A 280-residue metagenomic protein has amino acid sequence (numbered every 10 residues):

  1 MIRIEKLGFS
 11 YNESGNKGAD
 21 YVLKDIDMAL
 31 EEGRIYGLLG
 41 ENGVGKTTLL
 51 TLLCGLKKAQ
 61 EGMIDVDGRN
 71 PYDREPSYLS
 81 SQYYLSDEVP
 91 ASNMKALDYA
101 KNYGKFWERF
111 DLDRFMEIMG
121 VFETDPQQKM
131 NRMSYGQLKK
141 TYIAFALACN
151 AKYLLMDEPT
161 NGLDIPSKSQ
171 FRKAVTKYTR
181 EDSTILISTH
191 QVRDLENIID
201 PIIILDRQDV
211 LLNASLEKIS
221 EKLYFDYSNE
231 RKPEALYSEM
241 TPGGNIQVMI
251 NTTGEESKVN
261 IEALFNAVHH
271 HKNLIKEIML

Functional and structural regions predicted by a protein language model:
I2, N16, L23-D25: Conserved structural motif at the start of ABC-family nucleotide-binding domains
Y36-E41: The feature captures the beta-strand-to-loop junction immediately N-terminal to the Walker
C54: Helix-to-loop junction immediately C-terminal to a conserved catalytic motif
G62-D73, S77-Y78: Conserved ABC transporter NBD signature motif
Y83-T141: ABC-family P-loop ATPase nucleotide-binding domains
L154-E158: Catalytic Walker B motif of ABC-type/P-loop ATPase nucleotide-binding domains
Q170-L186, H190-M249: ABC transporter nucleotide-binding domain
